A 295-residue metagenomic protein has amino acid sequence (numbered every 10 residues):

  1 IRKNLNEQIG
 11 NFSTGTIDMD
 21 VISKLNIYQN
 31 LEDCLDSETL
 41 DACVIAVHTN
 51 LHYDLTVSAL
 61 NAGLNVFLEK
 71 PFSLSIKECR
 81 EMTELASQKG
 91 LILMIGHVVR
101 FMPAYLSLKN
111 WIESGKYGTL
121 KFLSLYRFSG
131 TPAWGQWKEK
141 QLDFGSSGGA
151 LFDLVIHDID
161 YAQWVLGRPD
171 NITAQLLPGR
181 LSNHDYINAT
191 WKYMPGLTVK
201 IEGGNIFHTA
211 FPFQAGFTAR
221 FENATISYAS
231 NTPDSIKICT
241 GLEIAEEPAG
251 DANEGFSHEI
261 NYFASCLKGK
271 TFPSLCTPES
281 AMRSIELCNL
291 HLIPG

Functional and structural regions predicted by a protein language model:
I1, A249-N261, C276: Active-site loop of classical SDR/Rossmann-like NAD(P)-dependent oxidoreductases, centered on the catalytic Tyr-X3-Lys
I1-A62, R80: N-terminal glycine-/serine-/threonine-rich beta1-alpha1-beta2 phosphate-ribose binding loop of Rossmann-like
Q29, L68, I95, T173-L176 (+1 more regions): Short loop/edge segments at beta-strand edges and connector loops that shape dinucleotide/nucleotide cofactor-binding
A42, H48-R100, G115: Beta-strand-loop-alpha-helix segment that lines the small-molecule cofactor/substrate pocket of alpha/beta enzymes
A42-V44, M194, A264-G295: C-terminal helix-rich "cap/oligomerization" subdomain common to oxidoreductases
L91, G118-F122, L292-G295: C-terminal capping/lid region of NAD(P)-dependent oxidoreductase domains
V99-R180: Predominantly a Rossmann-like dinucleotide-binding segment in NAD(P)-dependent oxidoreductases
I159-P233, I260-T271, L290: Contiguous beta-strand/loop segments that form the cofactor/metal-binding neighborhood of enzyme cores
